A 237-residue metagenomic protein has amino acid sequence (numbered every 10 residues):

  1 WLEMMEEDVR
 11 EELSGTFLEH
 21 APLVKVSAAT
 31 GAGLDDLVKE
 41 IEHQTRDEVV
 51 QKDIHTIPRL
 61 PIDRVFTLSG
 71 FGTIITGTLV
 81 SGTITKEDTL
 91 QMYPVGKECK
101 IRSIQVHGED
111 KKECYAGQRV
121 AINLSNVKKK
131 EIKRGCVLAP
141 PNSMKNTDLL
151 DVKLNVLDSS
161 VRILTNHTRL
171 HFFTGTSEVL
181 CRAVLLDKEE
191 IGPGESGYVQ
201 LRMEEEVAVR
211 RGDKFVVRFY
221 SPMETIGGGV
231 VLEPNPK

Functional and structural regions predicted by a protein language model:
W1, E11, V127-K237: C-terminal effector modules of nucleic-acid-centric enzymes and ribosome-associated factors
M5: RNA/tRNA-interacting regions in translation and RNA-turnover enzymes
E11-S160, G197: Conserved catalytic-core segments of large NTP-driven translation/proteostasis enzymes
